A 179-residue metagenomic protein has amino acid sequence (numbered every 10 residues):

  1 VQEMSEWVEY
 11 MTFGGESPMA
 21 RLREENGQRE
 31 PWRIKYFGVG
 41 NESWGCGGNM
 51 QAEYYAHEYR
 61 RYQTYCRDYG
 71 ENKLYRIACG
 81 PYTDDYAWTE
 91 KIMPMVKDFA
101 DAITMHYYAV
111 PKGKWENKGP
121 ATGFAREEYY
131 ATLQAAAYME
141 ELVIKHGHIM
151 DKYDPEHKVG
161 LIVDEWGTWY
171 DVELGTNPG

Functional and structural regions predicted by a protein language model:
Q2-E30, C46-V163, G167-G179: Non-catalytic scaffold segments within catalytic domains of secreted glycoside hydrolases
R33: Residues that flank catalytic or metal-binding motifs in active/ligand-binding sites
